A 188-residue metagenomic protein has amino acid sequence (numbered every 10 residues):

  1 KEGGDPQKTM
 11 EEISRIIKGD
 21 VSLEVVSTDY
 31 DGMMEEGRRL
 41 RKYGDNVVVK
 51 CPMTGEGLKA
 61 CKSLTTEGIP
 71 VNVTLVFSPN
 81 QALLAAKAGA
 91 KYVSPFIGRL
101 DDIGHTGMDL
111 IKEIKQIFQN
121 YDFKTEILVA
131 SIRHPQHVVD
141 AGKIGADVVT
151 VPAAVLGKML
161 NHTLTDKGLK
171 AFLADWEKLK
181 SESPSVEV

Functional and structural regions predicted by a protein language model:
K1-S63, E67, I97: Active-site beta->alpha loop and helix N-cap motifs at the rims of alpha/beta catalytic domains
S14, R41, C61-T66, K112-D122 (+2 more regions): Surface-exposed amphipathic alpha-helices with a cationic face
S22-D29, N46-G55, P70-L83, S94-G104 (+1 more regions): Catalytic beta/alpha-barrel core
G32-E36, A60, S78-A88, R133-V148: Catalytic cores of alpha/beta
Y43-N46, S63-N72, K87-S94, K143-T150: Glycine-enriched alpha-helix->loop->beta-strand junction motifs that scaffold or abut catalytic
G55, G89, H105-Y121: Short loop-to-alpha-helix "cap/lid" segments that border enzyme active sites across diverse enzyme classes
L75, G89-G104, A146-K167: Glycine-rich phosphate-binding active-site loops on the catalytic face of alpha/beta enzymes
I111, K158-V188: C-terminal helical cap(s) of enzyme catalytic domains, especially alpha/beta-barrels
